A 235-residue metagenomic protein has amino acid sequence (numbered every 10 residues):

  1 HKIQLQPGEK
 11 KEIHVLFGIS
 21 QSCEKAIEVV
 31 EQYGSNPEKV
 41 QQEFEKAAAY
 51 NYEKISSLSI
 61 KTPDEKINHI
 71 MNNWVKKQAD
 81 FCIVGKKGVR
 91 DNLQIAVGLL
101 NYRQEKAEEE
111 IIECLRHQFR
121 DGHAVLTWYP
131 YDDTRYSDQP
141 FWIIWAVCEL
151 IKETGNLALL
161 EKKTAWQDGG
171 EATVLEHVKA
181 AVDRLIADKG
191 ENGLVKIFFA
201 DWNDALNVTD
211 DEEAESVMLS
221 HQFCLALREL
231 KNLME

Functional and structural regions predicted by a protein language model:
H1, D91, D138, N156 (+2 more regions): Acidic side chains
H1-K86, L159, K163-L175, K231-E235: Acidic/polar, glycine-enriched structural segments that form the non-catalytic walls/loops of the carbohydrate-binding
Q4-L5, G98-L100: Conserved catalytic-core segments centered on acid/base and nucleophilic motifs
S20-K25, V89, H117, D133 (+1 more regions): Flexible loop/turn segments at secondary-structure boundaries
E53-K86, E109-W128, K179-A214: Extended glycan-interaction surfaces of carbohydrate-active proteins
D91-I95, E229: A general alpha-helix detector
N92, L99-G193, V217-S220, C224: Aromatic-rich carbohydrate-recognition surfaces in CAZymes
S220-E235: Active-site neighborhood of glycoside hydrolase catalytic domains
